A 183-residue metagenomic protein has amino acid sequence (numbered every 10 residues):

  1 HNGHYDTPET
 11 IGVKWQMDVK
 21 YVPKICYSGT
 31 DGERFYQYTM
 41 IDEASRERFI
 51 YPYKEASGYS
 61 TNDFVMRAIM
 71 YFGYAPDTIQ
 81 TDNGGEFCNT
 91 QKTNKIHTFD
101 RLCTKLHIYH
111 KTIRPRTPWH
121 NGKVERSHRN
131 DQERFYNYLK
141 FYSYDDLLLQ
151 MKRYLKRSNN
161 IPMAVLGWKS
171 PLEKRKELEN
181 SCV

Functional and structural regions predicted by a protein language model:
H1-H4, V13, L106-I108, N130-V183: C-terminal domain-tail junction helix/linker
H1-I41, E47, D63, Y71-F72: Mobile-element integrase/transposase regions, centering on the N-terminal DNA-binding/Zn-coordinating module
S28, P52-Y53, N89-N94: Short, solvent-exposed loop/turn segments at secondary-structure boundaries
E33, I50-Y74, T78: Active-site beta-loop-alpha junctions of metal-dependent nucleic acid enzymes, especially the RNase H-like/DDE
R46, I79-D82: Buried hydrophobic side chains on well-structured beta-strands
R46-Y51, K111-I113, N137: Short small-residue beta-strand/loop micro-motif enriched in glycine and branched aliphatics
P76, Y109-H110: Hydrophobic beta-strand scaffold residues
T81-N83, T93-C103, H110-E133, L148-K152 (+1 more regions): RNase H-like two-metal-ion nuclease catalytic core shared by retroviral integrases and related mobile-element nucleases
